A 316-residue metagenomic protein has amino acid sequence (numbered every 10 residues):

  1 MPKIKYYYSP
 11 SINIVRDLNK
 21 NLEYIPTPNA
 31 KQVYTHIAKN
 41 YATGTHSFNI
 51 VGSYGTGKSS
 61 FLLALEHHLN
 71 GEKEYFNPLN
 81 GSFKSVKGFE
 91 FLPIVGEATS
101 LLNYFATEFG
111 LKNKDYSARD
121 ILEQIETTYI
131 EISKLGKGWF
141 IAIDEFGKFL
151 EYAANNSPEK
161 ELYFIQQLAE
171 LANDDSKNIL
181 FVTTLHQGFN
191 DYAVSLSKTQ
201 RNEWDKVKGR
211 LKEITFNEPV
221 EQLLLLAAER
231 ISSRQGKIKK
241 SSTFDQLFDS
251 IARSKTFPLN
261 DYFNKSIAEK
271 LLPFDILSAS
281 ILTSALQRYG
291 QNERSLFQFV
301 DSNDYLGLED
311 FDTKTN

Functional and structural regions predicted by a protein language model:
M1-T56, L63, E203-F216, V220-Q222 (+1 more regions): Walker A/P-loop-proximal flanking segment of P-loop NTPase domains
P2, S82-S100, Q167-T313: Conserved P-loop NTPase catalytic core
S53-E72, G88, A172-D175: Hydrophobic or amphipathic alpha-helical targeting/insertion segments
S60-E66, N103-A106, L150-A154, N190-K198 (+1 more regions): A short acidic (Asp/Glu
E66-E90, V95, D115-Q124: Flexible phosphate/Mg2+-sensing switch loops adjacent to catalytic phosphate-binding sites
F91-N103, T128-S133, N155: Charged C-terminal transducer/switch regions of large nucleotide-driven machines
L111-G147, Y152-A154, E159-D175: Mid-core helix/loop region of P-loop NTP-binding domains shared across ATPases and GTPases
